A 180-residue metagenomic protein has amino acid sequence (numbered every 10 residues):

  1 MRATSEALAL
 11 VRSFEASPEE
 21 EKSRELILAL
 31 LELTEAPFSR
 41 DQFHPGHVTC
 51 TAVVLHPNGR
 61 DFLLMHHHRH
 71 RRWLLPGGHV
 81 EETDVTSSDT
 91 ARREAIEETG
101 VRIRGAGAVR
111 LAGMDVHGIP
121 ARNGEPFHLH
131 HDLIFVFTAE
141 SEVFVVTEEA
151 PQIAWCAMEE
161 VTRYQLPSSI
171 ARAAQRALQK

Functional and structural regions predicted by a protein language model:
A3-E15: Generic N-terminal amphipathic, Lys/Arg-enriched alpha-helix
S13-T51: Acidic, metal-coordinating catalytic segment for phosphate/diphosphate chemistry, firing primarily on the Nudix
H47, H67, H79, H128-H130: Histidine-centered active-site/metal-ligand motif
C50, R60, H131-L133, P151: Change "...and in nucleic-acid phosphodiester-cleaving endonucleases..." to "...and in nucleic-acid processing enzymes
R60-E97, V101: Conserved Nudix-box catalytic region and its N-terminal flanking loop in Nudix hydrolases and closely related
G100-V143: Active-site segment of metal-dependent pyrophosphate-handling enzymes, primarily the Nudix hydrolase catalytic core
I134-V136, F144-A174: NUDIX/MutT-family hydrolases
